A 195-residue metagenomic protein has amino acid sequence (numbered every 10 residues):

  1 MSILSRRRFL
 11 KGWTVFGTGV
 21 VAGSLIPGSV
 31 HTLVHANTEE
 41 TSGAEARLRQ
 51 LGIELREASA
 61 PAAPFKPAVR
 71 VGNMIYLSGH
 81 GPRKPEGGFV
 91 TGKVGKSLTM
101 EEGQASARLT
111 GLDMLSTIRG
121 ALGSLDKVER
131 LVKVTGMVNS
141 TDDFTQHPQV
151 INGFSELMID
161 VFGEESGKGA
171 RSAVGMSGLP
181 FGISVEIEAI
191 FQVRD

Functional and structural regions predicted by a protein language model:
M1-V20: N-terminal secretory signal peptides and thylakoid transit peptides that target proteins across membranes
I26-A58: C-terminal segment of N-terminal export signals and the immediately downstream linker at the start of the mature
P67-E101: RNase H-like nuclease fold core
I75, G79-H80, V132-T141: Short, well-ordered beta-strand segments in beta-rich or mixed alpha/beta enzyme and ligand-binding folds
S106-T117: Mid-length scaffold segments of soluble, non-membrane domains
G120-V128: Phosphate/pyrophosphate-binding loops at sites that engage ATP/ADP/AMP, CoA/4′-phosphopantetheine, polyphosphate
P148-V185: Short, conserved loop-to-beta-strand elements that form functional interface hotspots
